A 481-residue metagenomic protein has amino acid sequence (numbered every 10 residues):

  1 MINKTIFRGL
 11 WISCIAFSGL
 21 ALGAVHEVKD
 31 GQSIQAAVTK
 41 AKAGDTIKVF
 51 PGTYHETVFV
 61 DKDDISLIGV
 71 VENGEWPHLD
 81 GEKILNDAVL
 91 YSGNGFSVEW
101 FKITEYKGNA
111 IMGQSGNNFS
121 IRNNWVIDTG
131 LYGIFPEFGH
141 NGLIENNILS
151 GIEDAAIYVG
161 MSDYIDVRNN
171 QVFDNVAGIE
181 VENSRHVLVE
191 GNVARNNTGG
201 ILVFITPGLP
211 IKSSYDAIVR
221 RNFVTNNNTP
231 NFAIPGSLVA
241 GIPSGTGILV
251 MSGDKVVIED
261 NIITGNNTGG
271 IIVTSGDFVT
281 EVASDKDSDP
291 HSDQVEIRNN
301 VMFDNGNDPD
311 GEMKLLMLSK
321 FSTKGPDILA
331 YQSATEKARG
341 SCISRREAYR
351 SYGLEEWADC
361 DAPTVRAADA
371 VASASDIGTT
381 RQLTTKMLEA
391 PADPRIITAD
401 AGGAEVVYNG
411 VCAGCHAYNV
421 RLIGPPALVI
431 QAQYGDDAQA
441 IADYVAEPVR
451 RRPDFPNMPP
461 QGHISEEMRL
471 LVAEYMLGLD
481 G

Functional and structural regions predicted by a protein language model:
A24-T53: Acidic Gly/Asp/Thr-rich repetitive segments characteristic of extracellular carbohydrate-active and adhesion proteins
E27-D30, P51, D64-K107: Right-handed parallel beta-helix/beta-spiral solenoid domain characteristic of secreted/periplasmic
I34-A41, H55-K62, Q114, S213 (+1 more regions): Short, T/G/N/S-enriched strand-turn elements that build extracellular solenoid repeat scaffolds
Y54-V60, H78, K83-A88, K107-G113 (+7 more regions): Short glycine/acidic-rich loop motifs that flank beta-strands on beta-rich extracellular proteins
I68-V70, N94-E105, N117-L131, H140-A155 (+6 more regions): Right-handed parallel beta-helix
I262-I263, C415-L422, Y434, V449 (+1 more regions): Detector for the c-type heme attachment site
A399-V420, D437-D443: Sequence/structural segment immediately N-terminal to covalent heme-attachment motifs in c-type and related
I423-Q431, A446-D480: Axial heme c-ligation environment in periplasmic c-type cytochrome domains
